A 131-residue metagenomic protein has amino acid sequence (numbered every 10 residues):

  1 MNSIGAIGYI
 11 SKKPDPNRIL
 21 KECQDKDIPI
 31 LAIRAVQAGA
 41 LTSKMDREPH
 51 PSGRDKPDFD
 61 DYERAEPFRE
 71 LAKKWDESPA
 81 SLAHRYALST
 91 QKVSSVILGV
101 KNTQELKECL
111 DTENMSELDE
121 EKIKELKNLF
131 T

Functional and structural regions predicted by a protein language model:
M1-T131: Beta/alpha (TIM)-barrel catalytic core signal, keyed to glycine-rich beta->alpha loops juxtaposed to Asp/Glu that bind
